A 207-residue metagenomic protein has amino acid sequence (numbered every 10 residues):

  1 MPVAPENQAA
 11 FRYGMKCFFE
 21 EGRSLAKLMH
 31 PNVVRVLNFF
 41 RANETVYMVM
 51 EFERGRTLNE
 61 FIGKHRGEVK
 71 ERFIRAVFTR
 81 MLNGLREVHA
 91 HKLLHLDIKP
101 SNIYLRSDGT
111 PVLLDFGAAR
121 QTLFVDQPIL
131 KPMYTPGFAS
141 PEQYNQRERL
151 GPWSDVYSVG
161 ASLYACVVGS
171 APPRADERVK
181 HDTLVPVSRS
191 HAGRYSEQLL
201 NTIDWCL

Functional and structural regions predicted by a protein language model:
M1-K27: AlphaC helix of the eukaryotic protein kinase fold
H30-V33, L58: Non-catalytic scaffold residues of the protein kinase domain
F39: Activation-segment/catalytic-loop signature of the eukaryotic protein kinase fold
N43-T57, F61: Conserved short submotifs of the Hanks-type protein kinase catalytic core that shape the nucleotide-binding pocket
V77-F78: Activation segment signature within eukaryotic-like protein kinase domains
M81-L93: Protein kinase catalytic-loop region centered on the HRD/HxD motif
G137-L207: C-terminal lobe helix-coil module of Hanks-type protein kinase domains
